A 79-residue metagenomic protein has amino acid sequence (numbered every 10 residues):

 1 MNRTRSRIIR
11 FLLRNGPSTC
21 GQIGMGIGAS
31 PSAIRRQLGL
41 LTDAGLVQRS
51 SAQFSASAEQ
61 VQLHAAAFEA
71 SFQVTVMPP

Functional and structural regions predicted by a protein language model:
R3, N15-T19: Short capping segments at the starts of secondary-structure elements
S6-R10: Pre-recognition alpha-helix immediately N-terminal to the DNA-recognition helix within helix-turn-helix or winged-helix
Q22-M25: A short acidic, leucine-rich amphipathic alpha-helix
S32: Key DNA-contact positions within bacterial/archaeal DNA-binding proteins
L38-G39: Short, hydrophobic-biased segments on the C-terminal half of alpha helices that form "recognition helices"
T42-A52: A short, conserved structural fragment
S55-P79: Conserved segment of winged-helix/HTH DNA-binding domains
